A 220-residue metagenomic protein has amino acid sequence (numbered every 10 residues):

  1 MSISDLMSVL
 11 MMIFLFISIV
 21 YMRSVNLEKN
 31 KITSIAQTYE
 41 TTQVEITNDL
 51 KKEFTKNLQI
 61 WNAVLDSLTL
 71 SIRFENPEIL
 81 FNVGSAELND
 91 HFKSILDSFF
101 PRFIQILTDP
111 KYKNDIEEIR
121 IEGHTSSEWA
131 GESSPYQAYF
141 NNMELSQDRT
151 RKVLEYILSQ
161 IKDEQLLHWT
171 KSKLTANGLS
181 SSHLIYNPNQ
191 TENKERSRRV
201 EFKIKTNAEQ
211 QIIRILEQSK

Functional and structural regions predicted by a protein language model:
M1-T55, S67: Short terminal targeting/anchoring segments
I35-T42, G84-I95, N141-R149, K194: Extracytoplasmic/periplasmic, Sec-exported soluble proteins
F54-Q59, Y112, L167: Short secondary-structure junctions
I60-R73, E117-I119, S126: Short edge beta-strands and adjacent turn/loop segments
L65, N114, W169-T170: Short, glycine-/polar-rich solvent-exposed loops and beta-turns at beta-strand/coil boundaries
L68-D97, E128-N141: Short, solvent-exposed beta-strand/turn patches at coil↔beta or beta↔helix junctions that act as interaction loops
S85-R120, L154-S159, F202, Q210-K220: Periplasmic peptidoglycan-binding/anchoring modules of Gram-negative envelope and division proteins
H124-I213: Periplasmic OmpA-like peptidoglycan-binding domain that tethers envelope proteins to the cell wall
